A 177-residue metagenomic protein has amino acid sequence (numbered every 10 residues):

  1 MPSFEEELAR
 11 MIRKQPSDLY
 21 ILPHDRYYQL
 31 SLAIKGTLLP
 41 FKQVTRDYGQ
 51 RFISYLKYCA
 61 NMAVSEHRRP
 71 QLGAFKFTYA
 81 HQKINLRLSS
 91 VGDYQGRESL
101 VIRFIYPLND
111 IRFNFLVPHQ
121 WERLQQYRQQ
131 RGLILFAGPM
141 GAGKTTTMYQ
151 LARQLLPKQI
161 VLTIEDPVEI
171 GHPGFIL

Functional and structural regions predicted by a protein language model:
M1-V44: N-terminal anchoring/assembly modules that precede and organize ATP-driven motor systems
D25, P167-V168: Short glycine-enriched loops at secondary-structure junctions
L38-V44, G49-Q50, S54-L133, K158-V161 (+2 more regions): P-loop NTP-binding catalytic core
F136: Hydrophobic anchor at the beta1->P-loop junction of P-loop NTPases
M140-G141: Walker A (P-loop) phosphate-binding loop of P-loop NTPases
K144: Conserved lysine of the Walker
T147-L151: Hydrophobic positions on the alpha1 helix immediately C-terminal to the Walker A/P-loop
Q154-L155: Residues immediately C-terminal to the Walker A/P-loop in P-loop NTPase nucleotide-binding domains, especially ABC
